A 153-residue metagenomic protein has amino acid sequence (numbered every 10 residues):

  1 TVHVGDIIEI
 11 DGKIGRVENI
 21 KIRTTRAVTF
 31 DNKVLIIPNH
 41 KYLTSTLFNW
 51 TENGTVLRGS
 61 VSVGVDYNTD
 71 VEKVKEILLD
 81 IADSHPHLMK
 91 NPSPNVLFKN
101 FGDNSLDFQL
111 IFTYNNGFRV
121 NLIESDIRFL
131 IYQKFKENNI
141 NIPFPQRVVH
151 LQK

Functional and structural regions predicted by a protein language model:
T1-K90: Soluble accessory domains appended to multi-pass membrane transport proteins
N49-W50, V65-T69, L79, D83 (+1 more regions): Solvent-exposed, non-transmembrane regulatory segments of membrane-associated proteins
